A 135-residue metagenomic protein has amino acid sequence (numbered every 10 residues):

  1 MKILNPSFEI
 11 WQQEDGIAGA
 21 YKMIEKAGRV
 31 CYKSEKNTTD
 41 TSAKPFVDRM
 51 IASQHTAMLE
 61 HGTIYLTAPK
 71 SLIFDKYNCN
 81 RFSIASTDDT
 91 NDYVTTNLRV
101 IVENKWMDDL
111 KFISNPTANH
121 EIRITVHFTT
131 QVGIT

Functional and structural regions predicted by a protein language model:
M1-T135: Family-specific signature for flavin-dependent thymidylate synthase
